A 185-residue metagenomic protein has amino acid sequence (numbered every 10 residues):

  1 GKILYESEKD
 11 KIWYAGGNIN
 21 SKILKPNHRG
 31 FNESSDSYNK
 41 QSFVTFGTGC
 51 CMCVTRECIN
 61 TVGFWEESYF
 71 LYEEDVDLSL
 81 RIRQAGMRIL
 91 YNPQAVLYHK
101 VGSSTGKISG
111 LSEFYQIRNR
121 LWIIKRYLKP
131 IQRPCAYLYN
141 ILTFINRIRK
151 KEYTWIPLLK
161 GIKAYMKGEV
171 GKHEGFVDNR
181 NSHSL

Functional and structural regions predicted by a protein language model:
G1-G63: Acidic/His-rich active-site region of diverse nucleotide-sugar glycosyltransferases
Y5, A95-Y98: Conserved beta-strand edge residues that scaffold enzyme active sites
R29, T61-V62, Y72, K100 (+1 more regions): Residues that scaffold the ATP/ADP-binding catalytic core of kinase and kinase-like folds
S37, T45-F64, S68-V96: A short, conserved alpha-helix in the catalytic core of glycosyltransferases
V101-T105: Short acidic, glycine/proline-rich loop/turn micro-motifs
L111-N119, K129-L185: Non-catalytic, C-terminal membrane-associated alpha-helical segments of glycosyltransferases
